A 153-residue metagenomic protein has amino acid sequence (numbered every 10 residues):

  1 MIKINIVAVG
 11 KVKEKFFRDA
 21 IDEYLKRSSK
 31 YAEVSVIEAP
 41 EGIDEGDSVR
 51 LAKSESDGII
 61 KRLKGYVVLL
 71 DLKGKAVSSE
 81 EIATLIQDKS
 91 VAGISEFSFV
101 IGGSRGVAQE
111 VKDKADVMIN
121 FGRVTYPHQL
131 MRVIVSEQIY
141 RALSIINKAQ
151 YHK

Functional and structural regions predicted by a protein language model:
M1-S28: N-terminal beta1-alpha1 ligand-phosphate binding loop
V7, I37, V68, V117-I119: Hydrophobic/aromatic beta-strand patches that form the interior of the parallel beta-sheet core in alpha/beta enzyme
G10-K15, G42-D44, K73-G74, T125: Short histidine/acidic/glycine/proline-rich micro-motifs that form metal- and phosphate-coordinating active-site loops
R18-D19, V49, S79-A83, K112 (+1 more regions): Conserved strand-to-helix beginnings and helix N-cap segments that scaffold or border functional pockets
E33, I37-F97: S-adenosyl-L-methionine/SAH cofactor-binding core of RNA-modifying enzymes
G102: Rossmann-fold NAD(P)-binding glycine/threonine-rich loop
G106-E110: Short, glycine/polar-rich helix-capping loops at beta-to-alpha or helix-loop-helix junctions that flank or form
V111-K153: Structured adenosyl-cofactor binding patch, chiefly the S-adenosyl-L-methionine
